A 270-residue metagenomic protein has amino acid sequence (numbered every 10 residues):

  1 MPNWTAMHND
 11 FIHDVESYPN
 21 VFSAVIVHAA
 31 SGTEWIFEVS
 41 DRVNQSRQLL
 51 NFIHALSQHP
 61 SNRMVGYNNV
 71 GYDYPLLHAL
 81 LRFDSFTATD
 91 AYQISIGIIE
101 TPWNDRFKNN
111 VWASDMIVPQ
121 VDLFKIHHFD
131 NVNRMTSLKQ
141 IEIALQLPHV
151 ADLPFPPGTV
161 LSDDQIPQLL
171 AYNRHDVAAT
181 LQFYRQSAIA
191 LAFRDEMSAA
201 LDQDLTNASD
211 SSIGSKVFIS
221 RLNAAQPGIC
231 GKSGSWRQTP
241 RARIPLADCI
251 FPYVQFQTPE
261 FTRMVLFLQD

Functional and structural regions predicted by a protein language model:
M1-H8, H54-Q58: A short acidic-Thr-Gly-centered motif at the start of a beta-strand
P2, A144-D152, G158-D270: Conserved "right-hand" nucleotidyltransferase catalytic core of DNA-directed polymerases
M7-S17, V121-D122: Two-metal-ion RNase H-like nuclease active-site motif
D10, Y72, H175: Short, well-structured alpha-helical interface segments that form or flank functional binding sites
Y18-S40, S137-Q140, A144: RNase H-like nuclease fold core
V21-V25, Y74-L81, F183: A short acidic (Asp/Glu
E34-Q140: Conserved DEDDh/DEDDy metal-dependent 3′-5′ exonuclease domain
